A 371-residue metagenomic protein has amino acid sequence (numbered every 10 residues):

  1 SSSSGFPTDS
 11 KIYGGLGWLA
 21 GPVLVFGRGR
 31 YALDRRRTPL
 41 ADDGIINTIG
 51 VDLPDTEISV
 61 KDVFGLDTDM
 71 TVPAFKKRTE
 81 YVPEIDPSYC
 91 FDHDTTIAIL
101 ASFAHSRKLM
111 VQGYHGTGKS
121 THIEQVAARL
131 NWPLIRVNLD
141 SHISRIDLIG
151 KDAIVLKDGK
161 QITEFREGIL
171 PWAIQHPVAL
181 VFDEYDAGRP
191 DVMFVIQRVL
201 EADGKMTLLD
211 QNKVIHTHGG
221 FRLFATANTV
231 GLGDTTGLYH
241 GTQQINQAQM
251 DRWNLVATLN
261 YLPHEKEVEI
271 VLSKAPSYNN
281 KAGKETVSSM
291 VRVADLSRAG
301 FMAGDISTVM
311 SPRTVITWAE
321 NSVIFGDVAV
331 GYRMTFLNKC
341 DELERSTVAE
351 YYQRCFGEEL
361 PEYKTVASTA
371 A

Functional and structural regions predicted by a protein language model:
S4-L19, V23-R35: Charged low-complexity interaction tracts in eukaryotic proteins
P7, A227, M310: Single, functionally critical "micro-switch" positions that shape active/binding sites and transmembrane helices
G14, Q125, T317: DNA-binding alpha-helical recognition surfaces that contact promoter or target DNA
G17, G27-G29, R37-K284, R292: AAA+ P-loop NTPase catalytic core and its hallmark functional loops
Y31, L148-L156, A179, F224-V230 (+5 more regions): Hydrophobic transmembrane alpha-helix bundles
R37-T79, T96, P263-H264, L272-A371: Alpha-helical lid/collar subdomain of P-loop NTPases
